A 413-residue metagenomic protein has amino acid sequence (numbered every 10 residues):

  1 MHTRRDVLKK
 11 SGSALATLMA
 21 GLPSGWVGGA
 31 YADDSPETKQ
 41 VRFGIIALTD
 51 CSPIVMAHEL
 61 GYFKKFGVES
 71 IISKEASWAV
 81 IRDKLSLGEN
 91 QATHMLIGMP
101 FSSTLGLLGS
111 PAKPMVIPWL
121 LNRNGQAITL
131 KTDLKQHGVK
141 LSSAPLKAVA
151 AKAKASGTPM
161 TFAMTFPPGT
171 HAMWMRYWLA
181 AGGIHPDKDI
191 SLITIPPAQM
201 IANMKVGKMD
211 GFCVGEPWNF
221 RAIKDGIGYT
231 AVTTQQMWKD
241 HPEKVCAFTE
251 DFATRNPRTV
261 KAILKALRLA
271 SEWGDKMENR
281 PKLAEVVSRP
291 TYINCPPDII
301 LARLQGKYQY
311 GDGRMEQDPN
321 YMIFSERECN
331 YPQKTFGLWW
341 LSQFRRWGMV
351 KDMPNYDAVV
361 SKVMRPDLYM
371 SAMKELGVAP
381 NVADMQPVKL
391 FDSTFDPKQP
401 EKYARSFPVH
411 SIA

Functional and structural regions predicted by a protein language model:
M1-T3: Secretory targeting signals
L8-G28: N-terminal export signals
D33-D187, S191-I193, V206-I223, I227-D240 (+1 more regions): Short, glycine-/small- and polar/acidic-enriched structural segments that line small-molecule recognition paths
D50, E59, I81, P100 (+10 more regions): Stable alpha-helical elements in mature extracytoplasmic
I128-T129, V245-F248, F252-A253: Short glycine- and hydrophobic/aromatic-rich loop-to-beta-strand nucleating segment in the catalytic cores
R255-R365: Secondary-structure end/capping motifs
L338-A413: Conserved C-terminal helix/tail region of periplasmic/extracytoplasmic solute-binding proteins
